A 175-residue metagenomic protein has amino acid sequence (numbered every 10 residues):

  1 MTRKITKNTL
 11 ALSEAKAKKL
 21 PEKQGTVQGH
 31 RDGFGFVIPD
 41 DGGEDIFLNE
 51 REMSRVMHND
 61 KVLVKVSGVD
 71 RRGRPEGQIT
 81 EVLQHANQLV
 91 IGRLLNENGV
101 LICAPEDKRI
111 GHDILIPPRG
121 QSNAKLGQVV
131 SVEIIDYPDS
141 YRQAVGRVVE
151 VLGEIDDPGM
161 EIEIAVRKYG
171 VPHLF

Functional and structural regions predicted by a protein language model:
M1-F175: Charge-lined substrate channels and their catalytic hotspots, especially those that engage the 3′ end of RNA
